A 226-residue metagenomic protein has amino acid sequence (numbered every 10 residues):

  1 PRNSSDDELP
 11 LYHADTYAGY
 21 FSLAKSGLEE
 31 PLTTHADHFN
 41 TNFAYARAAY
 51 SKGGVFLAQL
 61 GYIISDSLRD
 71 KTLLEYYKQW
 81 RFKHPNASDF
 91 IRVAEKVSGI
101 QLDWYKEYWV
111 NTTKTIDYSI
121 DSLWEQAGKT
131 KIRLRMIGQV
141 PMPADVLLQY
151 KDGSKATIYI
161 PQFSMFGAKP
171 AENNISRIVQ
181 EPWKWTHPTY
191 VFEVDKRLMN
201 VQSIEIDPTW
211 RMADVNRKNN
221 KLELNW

Functional and structural regions predicted by a protein language model:
P1-I137, P141, D152: Hydrophobic alpha-helical and helix-loop surface patches within well-folded domains that function as non-catalytic
L32, V146, M212-D214: Long, contiguous hydrophobic alpha-helical segments, chiefly transmembrane helices and signal peptides
L73-W80, V191-V194, N216: Compositionally biased, low-hydrophobicity segments enriched in charged and small polar residues
D103, I116-Y190, D195-D207: Beta-strand-rich binding/interaction modules
P208-K218: Short acidic/polar inter-strand loop motif in beta-rich domains
R217-N225: Terminal edge beta-strands and adjacent linker/stalk segments of extracellular immunoglobulin-superfamily beta-sandwich
